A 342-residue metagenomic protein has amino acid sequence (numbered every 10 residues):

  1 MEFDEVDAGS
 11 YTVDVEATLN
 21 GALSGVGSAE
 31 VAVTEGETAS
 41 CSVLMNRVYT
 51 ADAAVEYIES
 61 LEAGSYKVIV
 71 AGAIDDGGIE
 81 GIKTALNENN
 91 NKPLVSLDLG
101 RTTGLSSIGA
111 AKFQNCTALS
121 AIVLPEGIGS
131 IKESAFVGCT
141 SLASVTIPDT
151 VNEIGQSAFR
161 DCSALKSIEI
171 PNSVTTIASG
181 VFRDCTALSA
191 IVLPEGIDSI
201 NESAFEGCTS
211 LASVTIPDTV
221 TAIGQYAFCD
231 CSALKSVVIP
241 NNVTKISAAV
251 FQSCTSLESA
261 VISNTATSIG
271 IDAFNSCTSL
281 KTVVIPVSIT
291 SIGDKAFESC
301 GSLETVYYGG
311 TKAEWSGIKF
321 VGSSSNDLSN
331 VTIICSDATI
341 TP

Functional and structural regions predicted by a protein language model:
M1-T12: Short Pro-Gly-centered beta-turn/loop motif in secreted/extracellular proteins
V6-A8, T34, L61-A63: Surface-exposed coil/turn segments at beta-strand junctions on protein surfaces, enriched
T18-R47, S323, D327: Structured interaction patches on ligand/partner-binding surfaces of diverse proteins
V48-E88, P342: N-terminal segments that cap or nucleate solenoid repeat domains
E59, G109-A111, S316: A composition-driven surface/loop motif
V68-I74, K92-S106, T117-S130, T140-E153 (+8 more regions): Structural signature of tandem-repeat unit edges
G109-K112, K132-V137, G155-R160, A178-R183 (+5 more regions): Consensus positions within tandem repeat domains that build extended binding/scaffold surfaces
